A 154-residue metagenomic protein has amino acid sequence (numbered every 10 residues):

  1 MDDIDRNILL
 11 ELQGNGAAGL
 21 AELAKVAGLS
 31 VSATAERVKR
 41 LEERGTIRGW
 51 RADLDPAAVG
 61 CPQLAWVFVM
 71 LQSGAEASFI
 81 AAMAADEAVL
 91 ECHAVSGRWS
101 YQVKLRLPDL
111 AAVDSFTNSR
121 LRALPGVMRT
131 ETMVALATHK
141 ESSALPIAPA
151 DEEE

Functional and structural regions predicted by a protein language model:
M1-E154: A compositional/biophysical signature of low hydrophobicity enriched in polar/charged and small residues
